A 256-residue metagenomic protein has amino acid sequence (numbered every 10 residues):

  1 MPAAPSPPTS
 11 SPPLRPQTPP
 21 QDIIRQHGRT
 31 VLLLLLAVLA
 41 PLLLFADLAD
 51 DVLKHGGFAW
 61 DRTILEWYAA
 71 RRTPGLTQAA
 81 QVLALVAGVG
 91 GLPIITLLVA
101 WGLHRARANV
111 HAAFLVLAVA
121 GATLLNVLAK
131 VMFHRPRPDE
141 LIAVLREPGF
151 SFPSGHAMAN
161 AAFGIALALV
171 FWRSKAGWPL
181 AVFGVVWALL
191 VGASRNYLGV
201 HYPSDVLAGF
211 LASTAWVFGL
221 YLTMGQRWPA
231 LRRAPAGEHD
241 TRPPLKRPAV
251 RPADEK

Functional and structural regions predicted by a protein language model:
P2-G91, V131-V144: N-terminal transmembrane-helix/juxtamembrane module of multi-pass inner/ER membrane proteins
T18, I142-K256: Membrane-embedded catalytic cores of phosphoryl/pyrophosphoryl-handling enzymes
H27-V31, L35, H111, L115 (+1 more regions): Residue-level signature of transmembrane alpha-helical entry/exit and packing/kink sites in multi-pass membrane
F45, L76, L125, A129 (+4 more regions): Alpha-helical membrane-inserting segments
V52-G56, R71, R105-N109, M132-E140 (+4 more regions): Membrane-interface elements of multi-pass transporters and channels
G88, L92-I95, V99, V119 (+2 more regions): Hydrophobic alpha-helical transmembrane segments of polytopic
I94-T96, L103-W178: Membrane-interface loops
